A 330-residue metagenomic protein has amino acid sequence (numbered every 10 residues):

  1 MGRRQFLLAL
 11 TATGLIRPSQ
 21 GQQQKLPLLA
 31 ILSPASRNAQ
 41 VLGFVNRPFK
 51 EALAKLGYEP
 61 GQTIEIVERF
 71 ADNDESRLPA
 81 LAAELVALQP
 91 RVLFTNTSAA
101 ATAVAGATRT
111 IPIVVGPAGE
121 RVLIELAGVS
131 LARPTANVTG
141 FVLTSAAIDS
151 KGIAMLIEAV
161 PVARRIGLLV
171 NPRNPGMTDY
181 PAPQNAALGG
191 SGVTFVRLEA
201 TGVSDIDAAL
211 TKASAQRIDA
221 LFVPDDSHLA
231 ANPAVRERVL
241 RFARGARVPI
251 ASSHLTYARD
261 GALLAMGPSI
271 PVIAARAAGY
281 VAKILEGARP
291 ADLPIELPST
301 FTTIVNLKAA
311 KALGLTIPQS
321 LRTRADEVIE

Functional and structural regions predicted by a protein language model:
M1-E330: Short hydrophobic alpha-helices and adjacent helix-cap/hinge residues
